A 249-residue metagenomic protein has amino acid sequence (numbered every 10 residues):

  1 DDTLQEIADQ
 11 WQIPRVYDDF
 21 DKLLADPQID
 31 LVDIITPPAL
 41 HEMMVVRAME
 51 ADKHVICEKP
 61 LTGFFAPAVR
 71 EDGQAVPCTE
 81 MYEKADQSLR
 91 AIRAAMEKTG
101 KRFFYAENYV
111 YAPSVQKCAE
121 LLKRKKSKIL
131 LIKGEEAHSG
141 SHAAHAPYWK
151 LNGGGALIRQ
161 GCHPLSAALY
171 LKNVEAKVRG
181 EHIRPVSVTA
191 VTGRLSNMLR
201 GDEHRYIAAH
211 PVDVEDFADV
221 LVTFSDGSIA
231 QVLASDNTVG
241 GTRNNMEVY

Functional and structural regions predicted by a protein language model:
D1-W11: N-terminal Rossmann-like dinucleotide-binding module
I13-F20: Conserved SAM-binding strand-loop segment of SAM-dependent methyltransferases
D30-D33: N-terminal Rossmann-like NAD(P) cofactor-binding module of classical short-chain dehydrogenase/reductase
I35-A39: N-terminal glycine-rich "phosphate-gripper" loop used for MgATP/nucleotide binding and carboxylate activation
E42-E107: Beta-strand-loop-alpha-helix segment that lines the small-molecule cofactor/substrate pocket of alpha/beta enzymes
T99, A106, A112-A144: Rossmann-like NAD(P)H-binding beta-loop-alpha module
S141-I229, S235-G241: Rossmann-like dinucleotide-binding domain that binds NAD(P)(H)
